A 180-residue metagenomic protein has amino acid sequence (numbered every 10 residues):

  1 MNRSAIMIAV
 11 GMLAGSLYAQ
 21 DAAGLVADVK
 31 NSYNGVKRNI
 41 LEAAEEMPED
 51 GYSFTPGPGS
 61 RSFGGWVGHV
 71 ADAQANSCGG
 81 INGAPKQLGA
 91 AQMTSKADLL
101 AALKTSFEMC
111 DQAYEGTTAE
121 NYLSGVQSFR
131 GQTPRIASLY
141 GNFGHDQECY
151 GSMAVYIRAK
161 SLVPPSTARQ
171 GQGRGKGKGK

Functional and structural regions predicted by a protein language model:
M1-M7: Bacterial N-terminal signal peptides that target proteins for export
G15-A19: Sec/Tat signal peptide C-region and signal peptidase I cleavage site
Q20-A27: Cleaved targeting-peptide boundary
K30-N34, R38-L41, E49-G89, S128-K180: Short, contiguous alpha-helical
N39, A43-A44, C78, M109-Y114: Well-ordered alpha-helical scaffold segments within catalytic/enzyme domains
T94-S128, T133-Y150: Acidic/histidine-rich alpha-helical segments that form the ligand environment of transition-metal centers
